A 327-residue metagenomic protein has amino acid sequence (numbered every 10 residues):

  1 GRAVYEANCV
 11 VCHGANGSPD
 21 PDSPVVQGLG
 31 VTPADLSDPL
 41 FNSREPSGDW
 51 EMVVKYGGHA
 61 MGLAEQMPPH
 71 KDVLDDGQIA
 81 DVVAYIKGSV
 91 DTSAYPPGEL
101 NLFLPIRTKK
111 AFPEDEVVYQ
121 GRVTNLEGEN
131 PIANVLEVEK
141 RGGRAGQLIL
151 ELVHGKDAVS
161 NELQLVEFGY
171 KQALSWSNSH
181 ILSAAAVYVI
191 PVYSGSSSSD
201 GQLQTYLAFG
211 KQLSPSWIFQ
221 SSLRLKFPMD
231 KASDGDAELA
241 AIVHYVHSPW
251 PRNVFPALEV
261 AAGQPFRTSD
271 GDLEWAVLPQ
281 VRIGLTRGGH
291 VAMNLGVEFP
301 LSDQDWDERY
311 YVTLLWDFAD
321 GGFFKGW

Functional and structural regions predicted by a protein language model:
R2-T32, Y56-A64, S89-A94: Periplasmic/extracellular electron-transfer cofactor-ligation site, primarily the c-type cytochrome heme-c attachment
R2-V10, E45-D49, V73-D76, I149: Sequence context surrounding c-type heme c attachment/ligation sites in exported
G30-L40, V53-I79: Axial heme c-ligation environment in periplasmic c-type cytochrome domains
G77, S93-W327: Transmembrane beta-barrel domains of Gram-negative outer membranes and organellar outer membranes
